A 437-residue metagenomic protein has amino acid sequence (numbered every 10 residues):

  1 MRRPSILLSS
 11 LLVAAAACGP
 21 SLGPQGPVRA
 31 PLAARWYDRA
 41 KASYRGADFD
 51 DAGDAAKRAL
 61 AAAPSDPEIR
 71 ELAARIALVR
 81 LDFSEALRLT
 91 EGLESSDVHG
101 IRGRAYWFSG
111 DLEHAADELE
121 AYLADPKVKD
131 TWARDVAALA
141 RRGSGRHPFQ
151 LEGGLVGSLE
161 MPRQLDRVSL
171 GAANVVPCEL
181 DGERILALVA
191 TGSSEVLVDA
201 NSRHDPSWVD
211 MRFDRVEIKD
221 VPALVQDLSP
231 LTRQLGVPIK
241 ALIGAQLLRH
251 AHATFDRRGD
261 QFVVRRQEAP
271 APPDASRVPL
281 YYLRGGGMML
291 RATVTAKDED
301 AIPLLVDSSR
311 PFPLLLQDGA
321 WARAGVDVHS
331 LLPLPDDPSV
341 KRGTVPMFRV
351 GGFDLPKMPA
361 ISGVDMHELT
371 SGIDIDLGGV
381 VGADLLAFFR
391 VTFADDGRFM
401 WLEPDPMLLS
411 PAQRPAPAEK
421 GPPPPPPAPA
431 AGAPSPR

Functional and structural regions predicted by a protein language model:
M1-L8: Bacterial N-terminal signal peptides that target proteins for export
L8-A17: Bacterial N-terminal signal peptides
C18-R437: Pepsin/retropepsin-fold aspartyl endopeptidases
